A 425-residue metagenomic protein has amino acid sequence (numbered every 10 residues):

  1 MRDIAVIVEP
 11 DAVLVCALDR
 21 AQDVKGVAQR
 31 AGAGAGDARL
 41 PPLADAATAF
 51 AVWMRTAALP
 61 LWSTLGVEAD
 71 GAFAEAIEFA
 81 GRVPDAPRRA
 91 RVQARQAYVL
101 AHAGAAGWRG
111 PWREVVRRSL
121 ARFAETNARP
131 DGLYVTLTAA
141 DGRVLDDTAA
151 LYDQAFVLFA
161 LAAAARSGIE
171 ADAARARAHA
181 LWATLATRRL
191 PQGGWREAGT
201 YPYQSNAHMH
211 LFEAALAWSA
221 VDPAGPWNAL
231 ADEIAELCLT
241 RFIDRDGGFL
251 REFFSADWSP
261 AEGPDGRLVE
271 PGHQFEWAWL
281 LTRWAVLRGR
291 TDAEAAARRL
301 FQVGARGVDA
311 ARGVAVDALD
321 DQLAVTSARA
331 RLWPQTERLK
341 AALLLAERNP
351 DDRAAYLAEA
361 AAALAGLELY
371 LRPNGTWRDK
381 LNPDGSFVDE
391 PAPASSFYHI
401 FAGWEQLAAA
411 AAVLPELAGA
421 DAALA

Functional and structural regions predicted by a protein language model:
M1-R39: Left-handed beta-helix
R39-A425: Glycan-recognition and catalytic cores of secretory/periplasmic carbohydrate-active enzymes
